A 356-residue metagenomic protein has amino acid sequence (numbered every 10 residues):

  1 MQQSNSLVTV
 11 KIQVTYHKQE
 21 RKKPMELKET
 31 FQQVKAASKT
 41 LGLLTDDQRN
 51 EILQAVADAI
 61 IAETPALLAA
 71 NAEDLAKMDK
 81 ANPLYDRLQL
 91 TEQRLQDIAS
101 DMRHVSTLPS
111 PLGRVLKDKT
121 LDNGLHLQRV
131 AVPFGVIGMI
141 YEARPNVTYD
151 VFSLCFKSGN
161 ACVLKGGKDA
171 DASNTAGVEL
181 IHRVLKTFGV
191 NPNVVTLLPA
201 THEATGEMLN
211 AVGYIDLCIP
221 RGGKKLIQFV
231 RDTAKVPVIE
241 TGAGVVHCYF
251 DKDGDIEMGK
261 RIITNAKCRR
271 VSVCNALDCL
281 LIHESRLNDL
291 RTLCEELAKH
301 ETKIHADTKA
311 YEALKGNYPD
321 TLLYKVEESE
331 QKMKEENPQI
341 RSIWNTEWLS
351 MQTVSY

Functional and structural regions predicted by a protein language model:
S4-S6: Serine residues within intrinsically disordered or low-complexity segments
V8-P24: Short, Lys/Arg-enriched N-terminal segments with co-localized hydrophobic residues within the first ~10-30 amino acids
E20-H126: N-terminal Rossmann-like NAD(P)+-binding subdomain of aldehyde/semialdehyde dehydrogenases
M25-E26, T64, A143-A161, V184-T187 (+1 more regions): ALDH superfamily catalytic-core signature
T30-Q33, A37, Q48, I52 (+17 more regions): General structural feature for long, well-ordered alpha-helical segments within catalytic domains of soluble enzymes
A37-L43, L281-I282, S350-Y356: Short, well-ordered beta-strand elements within core beta-sheets of diverse protein domains
T107, L116-D253, E257: Rossmann-like NAD(P) dinucleotide-binding subdomain of oxidoreductase/dehydrogenase enzymes
